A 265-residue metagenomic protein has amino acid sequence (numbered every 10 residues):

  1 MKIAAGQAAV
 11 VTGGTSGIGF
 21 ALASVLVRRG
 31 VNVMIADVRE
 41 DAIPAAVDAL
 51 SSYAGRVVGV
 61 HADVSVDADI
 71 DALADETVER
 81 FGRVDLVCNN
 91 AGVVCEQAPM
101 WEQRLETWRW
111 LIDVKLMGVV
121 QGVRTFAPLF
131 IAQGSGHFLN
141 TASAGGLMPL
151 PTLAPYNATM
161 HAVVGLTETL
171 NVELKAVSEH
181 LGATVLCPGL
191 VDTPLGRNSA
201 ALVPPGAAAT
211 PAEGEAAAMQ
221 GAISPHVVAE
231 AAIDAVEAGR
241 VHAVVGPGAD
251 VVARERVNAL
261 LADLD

Functional and structural regions predicted by a protein language model:
A8, T15-S16: Conserved glycine-rich cofactor-binding loop
R29-A46: Conserved glycine-rich Rossmann-like NAD(P)H-binding loop of the short-chain dehydrogenase/reductase
E40-D41, H61-A72, L105: The beta1-alpha1 cofactor-binding region of Rossmann-like NAD(H)/NADP(H)-dependent oxidoreductases
A98-M100, T107-R109: Substrate-binding pocket helix/loop in short-chain dehydrogenase/reductase
V123, T159: Active-site helix of classical SDR
S143: Residue(s) in the substrate-gating loop at a strand-loop-helix junction that position the organic substrate next
E173-V244: SDR active-site lid
